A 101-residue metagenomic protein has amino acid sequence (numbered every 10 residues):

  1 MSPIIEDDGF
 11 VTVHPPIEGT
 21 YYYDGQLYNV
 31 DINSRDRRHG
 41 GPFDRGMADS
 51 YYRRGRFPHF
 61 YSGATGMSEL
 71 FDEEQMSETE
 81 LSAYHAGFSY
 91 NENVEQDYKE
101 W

Functional and structural regions predicted by a protein language model:
S2-W101: Intrinsic-disorder/low-complexity detector
